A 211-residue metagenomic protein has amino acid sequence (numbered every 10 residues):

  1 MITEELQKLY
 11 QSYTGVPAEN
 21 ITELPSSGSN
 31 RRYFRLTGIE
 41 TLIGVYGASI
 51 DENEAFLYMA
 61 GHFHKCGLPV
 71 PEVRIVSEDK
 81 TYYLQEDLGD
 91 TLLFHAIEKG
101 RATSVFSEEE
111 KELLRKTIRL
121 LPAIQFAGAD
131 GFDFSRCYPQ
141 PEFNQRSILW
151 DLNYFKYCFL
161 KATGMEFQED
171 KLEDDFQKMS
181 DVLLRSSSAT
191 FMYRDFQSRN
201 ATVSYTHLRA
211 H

Functional and structural regions predicted by a protein language model:
L6, Q11-S12, A129-P141, R146 (+1 more regions): An alpha-helical support segment within catalytic cores of ATP-dependent transferases
T22-F34: ATP-binding glycine-rich phosphate-binding loop
R35-G38, S204: Active-site beta-strand termini and strand-to-loop segments that position acidic
T37-F143, I148-L149: ATP-binding pocket architecture of kinase catalytic cores
D195: Conserved catalytic-loop position in the HRD/HxD motif
S198: Catalytic-loop Lys-Pro-X-Asn motif of eukaryotic-like protein kinases
T206-H211: Conserved small/polar residues in nucleotide/adenosyl-binding loops
